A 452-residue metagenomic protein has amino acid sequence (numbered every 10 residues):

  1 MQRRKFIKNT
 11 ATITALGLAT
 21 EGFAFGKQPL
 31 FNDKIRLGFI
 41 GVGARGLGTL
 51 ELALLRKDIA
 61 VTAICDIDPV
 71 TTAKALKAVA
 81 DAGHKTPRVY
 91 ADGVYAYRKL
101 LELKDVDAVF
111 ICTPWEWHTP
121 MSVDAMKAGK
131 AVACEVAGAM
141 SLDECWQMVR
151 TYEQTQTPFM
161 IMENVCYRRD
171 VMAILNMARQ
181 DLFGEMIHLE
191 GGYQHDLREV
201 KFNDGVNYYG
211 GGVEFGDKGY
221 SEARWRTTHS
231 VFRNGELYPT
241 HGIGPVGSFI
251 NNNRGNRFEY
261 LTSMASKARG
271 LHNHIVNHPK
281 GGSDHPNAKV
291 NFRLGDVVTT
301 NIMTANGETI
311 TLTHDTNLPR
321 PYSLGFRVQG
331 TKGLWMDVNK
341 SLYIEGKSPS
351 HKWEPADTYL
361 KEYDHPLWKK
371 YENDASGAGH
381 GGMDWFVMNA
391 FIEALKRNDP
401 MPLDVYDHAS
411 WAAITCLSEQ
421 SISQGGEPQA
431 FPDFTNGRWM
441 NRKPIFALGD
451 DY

Functional and structural regions predicted by a protein language model:
M1-C134, W146-P158: N-terminal glycine-/serine-/threonine-rich beta1-alpha1-beta2 phosphate-ribose binding loop of Rossmann-like
I7, L76, R98-L101, S122-V123 (+7 more regions): Non-transmembrane alpha-helical segments in soluble domains of secreted/periplasmic/extracellular proteins
I7-F31, A375-H380, A390-Y452: C-terminal helix-rich "cap/oligomerization" subdomain common to oxidoreductases
G41-R45, T155-M160, V165-N291: Predominantly a Rossmann-like dinucleotide-binding segment in NAD(P)-dependent oxidoreductases
A75-K77, M172-I174, E199-G205, H272-V276 (+3 more regions): Short aromatic-enriched loop/helix-cap "lid" or pocket-rim segments at secondary-structure transitions that line
G210-G212, K267-G295, T299-T304, K332-L403 (+1 more regions): C-terminal glycine/acidic-rich active-site capping loop/insertion
L312-Y322: Glycine-rich phosphate/pyrophosphate-binding beta-alpha loops
